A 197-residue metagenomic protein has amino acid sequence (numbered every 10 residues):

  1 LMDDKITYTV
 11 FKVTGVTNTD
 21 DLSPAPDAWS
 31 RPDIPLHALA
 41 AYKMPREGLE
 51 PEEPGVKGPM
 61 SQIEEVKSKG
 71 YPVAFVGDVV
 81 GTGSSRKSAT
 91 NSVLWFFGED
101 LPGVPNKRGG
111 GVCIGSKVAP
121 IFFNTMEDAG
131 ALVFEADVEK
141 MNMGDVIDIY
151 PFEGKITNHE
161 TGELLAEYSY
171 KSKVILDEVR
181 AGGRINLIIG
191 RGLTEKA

Functional and structural regions predicted by a protein language model:
L1-A40, G182-A197: N-terminal, positively charged, Ser/Thr/Ala/Gly-biased leader segments that form transit/presequence-like amphipathic
V16-N18, G81-T90, V174, E178-I189: Conserved phosphate/anionic-ligand binding catalytic regions in large, soluble enzymes, centered on
T17, S23, A28-T157, E163-L164: Feature captures the catalytic cores and cofactor-binding loops of soluble hydro-lyases/lyases that act on carboxylate
D148, F152-A197: Long, charged alpha-helical interface segments
